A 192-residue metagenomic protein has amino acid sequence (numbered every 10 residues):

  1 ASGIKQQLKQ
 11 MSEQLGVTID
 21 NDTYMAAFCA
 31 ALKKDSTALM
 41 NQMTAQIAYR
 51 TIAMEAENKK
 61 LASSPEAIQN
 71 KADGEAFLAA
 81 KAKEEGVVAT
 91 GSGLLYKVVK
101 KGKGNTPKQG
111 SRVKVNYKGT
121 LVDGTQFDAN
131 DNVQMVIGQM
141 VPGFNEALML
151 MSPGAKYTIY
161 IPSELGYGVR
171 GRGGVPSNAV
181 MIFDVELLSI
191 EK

Functional and structural regions predicted by a protein language model:
A1-K192: Cross-family detector of peptidyl-prolyl cis-trans isomerase
